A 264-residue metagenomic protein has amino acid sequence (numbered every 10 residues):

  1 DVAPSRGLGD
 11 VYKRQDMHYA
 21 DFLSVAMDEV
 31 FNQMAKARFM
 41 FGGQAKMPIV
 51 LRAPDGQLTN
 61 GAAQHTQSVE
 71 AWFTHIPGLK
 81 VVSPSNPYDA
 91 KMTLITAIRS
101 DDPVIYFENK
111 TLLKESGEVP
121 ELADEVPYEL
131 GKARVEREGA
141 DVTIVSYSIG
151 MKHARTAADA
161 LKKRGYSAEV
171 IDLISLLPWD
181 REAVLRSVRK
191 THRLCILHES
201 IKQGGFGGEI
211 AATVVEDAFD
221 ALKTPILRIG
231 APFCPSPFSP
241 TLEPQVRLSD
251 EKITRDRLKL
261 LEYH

Functional and structural regions predicted by a protein language model:
D1-L8, Y12: Single conserved hydrophobic/aromatic residue that forms the stacking wall/gate of nucleotide- or nucleobase-binding
K13-S24, I49-L51: A short, small-residue-rich loop immediately preceding and capping a beta-strand
Q15, L51-A53, V81-S85, I105-E108 (+2 more regions): General beta-strand structural signal in soluble alpha/beta enzymes
F22-A35: Glycine-rich anion/phosphate-binding loops
M40-S100, Y263: Conserved thiamine diphosphate
Q44-V50, L58-N60, K110-H264: Thiamine diphosphate
